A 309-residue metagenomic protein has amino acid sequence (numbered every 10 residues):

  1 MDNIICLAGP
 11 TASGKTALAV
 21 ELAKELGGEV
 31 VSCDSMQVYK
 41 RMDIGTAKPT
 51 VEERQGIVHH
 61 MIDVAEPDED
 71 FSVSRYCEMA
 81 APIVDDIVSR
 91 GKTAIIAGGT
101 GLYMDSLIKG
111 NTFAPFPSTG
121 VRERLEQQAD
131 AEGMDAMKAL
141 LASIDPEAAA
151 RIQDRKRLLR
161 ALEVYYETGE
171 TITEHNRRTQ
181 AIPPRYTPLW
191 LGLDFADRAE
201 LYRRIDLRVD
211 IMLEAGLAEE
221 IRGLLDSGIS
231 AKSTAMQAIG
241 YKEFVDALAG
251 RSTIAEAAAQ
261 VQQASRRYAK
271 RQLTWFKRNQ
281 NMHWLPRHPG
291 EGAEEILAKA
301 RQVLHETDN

Functional and structural regions predicted by a protein language model:
M1-N309: Phosphate/pyrophosphate-binding catalytic cores of soluble transferases and nucleic-acid-acting enzymes
